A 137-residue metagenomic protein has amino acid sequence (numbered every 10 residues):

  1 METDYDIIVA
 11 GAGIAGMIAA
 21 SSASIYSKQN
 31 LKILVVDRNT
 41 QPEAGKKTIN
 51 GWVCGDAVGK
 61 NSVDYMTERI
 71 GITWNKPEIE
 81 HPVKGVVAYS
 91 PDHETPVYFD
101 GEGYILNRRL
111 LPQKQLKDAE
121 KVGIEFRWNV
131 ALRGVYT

Functional and structural regions predicted by a protein language model:
E2-V35: N-terminal Rossmann-like FAD-binding beta1-loop-alpha1 element of flavoenzymes
V9, W52, Y104-I105: A generic secondary-structure micro-motif detector that highlights 1-2 residue hydrophobic/ambivalent hotspots embedded
A12, S22-Q29, Q41-A44, D118-T137: Predominantly flavin-linked oxidoreductase catalytic cores and closely associated redox partners
G16, P42, T95: Flexible, glycine-rich phosphate/dinucleotide-binding loops and adjacent beta-alpha linkers at cofactor/substrate
S22, Y26, R38-V86: N-terminal FAD cofactor-binding segment of flavoenzymes
P82-T137: Conserved N-terminal helical subregion
